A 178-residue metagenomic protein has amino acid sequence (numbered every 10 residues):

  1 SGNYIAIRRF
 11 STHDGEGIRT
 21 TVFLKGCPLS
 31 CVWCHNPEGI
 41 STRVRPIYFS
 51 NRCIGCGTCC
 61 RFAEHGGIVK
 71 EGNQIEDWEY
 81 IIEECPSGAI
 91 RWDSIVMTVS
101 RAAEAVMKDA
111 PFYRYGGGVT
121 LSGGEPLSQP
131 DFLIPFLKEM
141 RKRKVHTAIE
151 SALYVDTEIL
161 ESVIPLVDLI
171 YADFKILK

Functional and structural regions predicted by a protein language model:
S1: Iron-sulfur (Fe-S) cluster-binding modules
Y4-T58, V69-G72: N-terminal pre-triad scaffold of radical SAM enzymes
V22, C31, E125, I149 (+1 more regions): Conserved, mostly hydrophobic/aromatic
S41, L177-K178: A short, flexible beta-alpha/helix-coil linker loop
S41-L166: Conserved Radical SAM active-site core
I164-L177: Non-cysteine beta-strand/loop elements that form the S-adenosyl-L-methionine
